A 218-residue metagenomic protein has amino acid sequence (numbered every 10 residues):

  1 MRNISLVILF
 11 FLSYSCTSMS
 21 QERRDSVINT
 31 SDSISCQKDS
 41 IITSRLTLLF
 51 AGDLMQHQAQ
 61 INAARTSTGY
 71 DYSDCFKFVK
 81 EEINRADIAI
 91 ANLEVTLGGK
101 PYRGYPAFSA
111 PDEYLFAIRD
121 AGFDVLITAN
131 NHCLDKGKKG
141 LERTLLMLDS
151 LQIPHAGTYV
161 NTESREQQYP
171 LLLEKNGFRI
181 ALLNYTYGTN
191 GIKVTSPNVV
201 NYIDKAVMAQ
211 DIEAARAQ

Functional and structural regions predicted by a protein language model:
I4-S13: Sec-dependent N-terminal signal peptides
S18-Q218: Acidic, metal/ion-coordinating pockets
